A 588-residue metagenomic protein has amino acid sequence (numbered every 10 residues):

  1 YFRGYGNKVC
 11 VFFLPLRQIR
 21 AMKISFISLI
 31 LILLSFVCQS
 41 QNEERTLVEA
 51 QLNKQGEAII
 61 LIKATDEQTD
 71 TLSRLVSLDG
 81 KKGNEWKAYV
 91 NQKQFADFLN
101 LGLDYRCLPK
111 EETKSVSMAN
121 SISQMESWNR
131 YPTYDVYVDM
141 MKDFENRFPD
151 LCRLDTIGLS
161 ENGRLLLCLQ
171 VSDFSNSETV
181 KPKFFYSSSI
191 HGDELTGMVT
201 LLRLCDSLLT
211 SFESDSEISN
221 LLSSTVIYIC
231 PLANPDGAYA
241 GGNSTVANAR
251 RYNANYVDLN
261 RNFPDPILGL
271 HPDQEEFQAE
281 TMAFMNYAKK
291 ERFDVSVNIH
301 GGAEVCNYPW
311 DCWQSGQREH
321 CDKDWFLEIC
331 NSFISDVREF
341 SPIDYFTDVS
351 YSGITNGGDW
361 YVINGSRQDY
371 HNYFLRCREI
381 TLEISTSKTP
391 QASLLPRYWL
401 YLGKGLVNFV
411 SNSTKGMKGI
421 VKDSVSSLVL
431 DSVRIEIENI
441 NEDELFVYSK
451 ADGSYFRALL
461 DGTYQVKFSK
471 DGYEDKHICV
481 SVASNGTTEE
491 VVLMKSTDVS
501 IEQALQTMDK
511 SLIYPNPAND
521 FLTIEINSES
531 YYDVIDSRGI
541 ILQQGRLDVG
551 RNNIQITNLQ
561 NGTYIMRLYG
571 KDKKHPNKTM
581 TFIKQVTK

Functional and structural regions predicted by a protein language model:
Y1-Y5, L14-P15, A504-Y514, A518-K588: C-terminal outer-membrane/trafficking sorting elements
F2-R3, V9-L52: Bacterial Sec-dependent N-terminal signal peptides
E178-E328, S335, E339, I343 (+2 more regions): Active-site/substrate-binding loop(s) of hydrolase catalytic cores
S296-H320, S352-S411: Active-site-adjacent mobile loop/cap segments within catalytic or ligand-binding domains
M417-S424, G453, V492: A short, amphipathic beta-strand motif
V429, I437-L460: Short, acidic Ser/Thr/Gly-rich low-complexity loop/linker segments typical of extracellular and cell-surface proteins
G453, G462-G472: A short, solvent-exposed beta-strand micro-motif common in secreted/extracellular proteins
D471-S496, T581-K588: Structured interaction patches on ligand/partner-binding surfaces of diverse proteins
